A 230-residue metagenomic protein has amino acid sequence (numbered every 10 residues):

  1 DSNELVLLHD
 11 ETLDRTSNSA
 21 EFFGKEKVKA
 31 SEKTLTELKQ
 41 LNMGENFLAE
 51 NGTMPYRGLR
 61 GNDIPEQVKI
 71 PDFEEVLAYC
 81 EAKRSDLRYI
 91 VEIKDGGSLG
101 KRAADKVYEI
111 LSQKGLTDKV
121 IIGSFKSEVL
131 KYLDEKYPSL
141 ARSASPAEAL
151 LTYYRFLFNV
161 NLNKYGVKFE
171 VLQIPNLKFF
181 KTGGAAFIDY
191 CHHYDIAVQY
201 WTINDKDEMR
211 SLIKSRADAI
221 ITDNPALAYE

Functional and structural regions predicted by a protein language model:
D1-V6: Short acidic, Gly/Ser-rich segments with clustered Asp/Glu that frequently serve as metal-coordination loops in enzyme
H9-K131, E135-S139, N163-Y194: Metal-dependent phosphodiesterase/phospholipase catalytic core, i.e., the His/Asp/Glu-rich active-site region
S145-A147, T152-E230: C-terminal active-site rim and adjoining tail of enzyme catalytic domains
